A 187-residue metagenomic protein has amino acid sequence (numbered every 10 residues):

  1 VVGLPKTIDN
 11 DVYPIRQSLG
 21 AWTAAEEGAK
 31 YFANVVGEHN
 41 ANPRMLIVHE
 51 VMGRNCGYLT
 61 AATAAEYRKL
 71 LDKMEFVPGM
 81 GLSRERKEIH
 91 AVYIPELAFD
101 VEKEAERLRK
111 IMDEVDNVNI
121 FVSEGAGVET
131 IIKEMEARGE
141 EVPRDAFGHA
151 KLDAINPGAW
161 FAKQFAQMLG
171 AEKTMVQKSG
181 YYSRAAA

Functional and structural regions predicted by a protein language model:
V1-L4, N10, K103, A187: Intrinsic structural disorder
V1-V2, S18-K173: Accessory alpha-helical/coil subdomains and C-terminal extensions that flank or cap enzyme catalytic cores
L4-D11, L97-A98, E124-G127, K178-Y182: Short, ordered loop/turn segments at secondary-structure junctions
I8-Y13, N55-L59: Short, well-ordered, mixed-charge alpha-helical segments that flank or form enzyme active sites
D9-Q17, A185-A186: Glycine-rich, charge-decorated loop segments at or immediately adjacent to ligand/cofactor-binding or catalytic sites
K151, A186-A187: Short, glycine/charged-rich beta-strand-loop motifs at protein surfaces that mediate ligand recognition and catalysis
E172-A186: Active-site pocket-lining segment
